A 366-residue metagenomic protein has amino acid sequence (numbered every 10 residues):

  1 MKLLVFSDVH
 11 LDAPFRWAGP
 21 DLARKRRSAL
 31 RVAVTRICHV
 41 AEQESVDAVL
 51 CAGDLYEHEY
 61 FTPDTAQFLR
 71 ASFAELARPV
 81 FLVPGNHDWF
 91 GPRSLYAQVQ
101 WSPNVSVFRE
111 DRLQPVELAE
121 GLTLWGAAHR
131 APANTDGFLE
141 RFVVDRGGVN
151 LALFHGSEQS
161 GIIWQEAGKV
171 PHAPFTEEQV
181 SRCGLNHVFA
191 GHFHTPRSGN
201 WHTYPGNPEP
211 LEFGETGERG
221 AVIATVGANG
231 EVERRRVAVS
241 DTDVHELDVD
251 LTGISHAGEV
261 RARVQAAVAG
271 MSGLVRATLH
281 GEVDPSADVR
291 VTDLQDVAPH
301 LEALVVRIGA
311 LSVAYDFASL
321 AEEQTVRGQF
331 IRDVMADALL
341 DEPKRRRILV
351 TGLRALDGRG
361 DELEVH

Functional and structural regions predicted by a protein language model:
M1-Q67, R146, R346-H366: N-terminal active-site segment of His-dependent metallophosphoesterases
D21-S28, T123-G126, T242-H256: Acidic/glycine-enriched edge-of-secondary-structure segments
R36-E44, S72, R141, R263-A267: A generic secondary-structure signal
S45-V46, G148, G184, M271-G273 (+1 more regions): Short loop/turn motifs at secondary-structure junctions
A48, E57-T203, N207-E218: His/Asp/Glu-rich metal-coordinating catalytic cores of metallo-dependent phosphodiesterases/hydrolases acting on
E231-H366: Accessory, non-catalytic peripheral segments of nucleic-acid enzymes
